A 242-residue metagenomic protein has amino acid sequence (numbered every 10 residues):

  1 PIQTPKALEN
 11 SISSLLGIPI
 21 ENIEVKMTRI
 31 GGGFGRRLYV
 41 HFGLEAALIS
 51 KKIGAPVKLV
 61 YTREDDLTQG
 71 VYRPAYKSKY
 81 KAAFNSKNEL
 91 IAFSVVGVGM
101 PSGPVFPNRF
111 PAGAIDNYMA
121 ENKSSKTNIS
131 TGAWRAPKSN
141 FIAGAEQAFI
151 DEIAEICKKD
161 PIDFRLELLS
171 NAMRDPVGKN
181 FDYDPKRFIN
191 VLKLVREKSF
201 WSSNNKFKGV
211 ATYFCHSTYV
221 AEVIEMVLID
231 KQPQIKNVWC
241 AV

Functional and structural regions predicted by a protein language model:
P1-V242: Structural alpha/beta core scaffold segments of enzyme domains
